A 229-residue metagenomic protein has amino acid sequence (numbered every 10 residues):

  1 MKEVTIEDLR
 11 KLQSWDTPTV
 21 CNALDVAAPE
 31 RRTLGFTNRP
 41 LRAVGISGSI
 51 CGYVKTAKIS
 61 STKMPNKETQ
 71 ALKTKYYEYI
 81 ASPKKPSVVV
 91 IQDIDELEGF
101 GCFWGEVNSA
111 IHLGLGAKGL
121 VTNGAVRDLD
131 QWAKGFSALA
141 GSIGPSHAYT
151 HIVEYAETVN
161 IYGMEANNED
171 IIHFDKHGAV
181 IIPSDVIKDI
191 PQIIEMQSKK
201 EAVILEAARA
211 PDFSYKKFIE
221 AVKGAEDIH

Functional and structural regions predicted by a protein language model:
M1-P83, L205-F213, I219-E220: Intrinsically disordered, low-complexity regions enriched in acidic/Ser/Thr/Pro/Gln residues
W15-T19, G52, A71, F103 (+4 more regions): Conserved active-site and cofactor/substrate-binding residues in soluble primary-metabolism enzymes
L24, H112, D170-I172: Buried hydrophobic positions in well-ordered alpha/beta secondary-structure cores of metabolic enzymes
L34-F36, V90-Q92, L120-G124, A138-A140 (+1 more regions): General beta-strand structural signal in soluble alpha/beta enzymes
C51-G52, K84-S87, L115-K118, A133-F136 (+3 more regions): Short coil/turn connectors at secondary-structure junctions
Y79-T122: Extracellular/luminal Protease-associated
E106-D130, G135-G144: Ligand/cofactor pocket segment of small-molecule handling proteins
G141-K216: Acidic, glycine-rich flexible loop/linker segments
